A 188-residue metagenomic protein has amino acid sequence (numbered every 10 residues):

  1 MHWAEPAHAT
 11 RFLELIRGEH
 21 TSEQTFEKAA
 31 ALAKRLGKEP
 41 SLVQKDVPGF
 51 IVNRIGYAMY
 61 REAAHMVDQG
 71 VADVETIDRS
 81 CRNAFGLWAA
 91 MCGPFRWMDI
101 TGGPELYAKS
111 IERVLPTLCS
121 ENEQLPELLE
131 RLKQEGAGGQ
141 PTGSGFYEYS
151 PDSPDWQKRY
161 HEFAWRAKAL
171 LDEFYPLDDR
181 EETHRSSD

Functional and structural regions predicted by a protein language model:
M1-N53: Rossmann-fold dinucleotide-binding core
H8-F12, M59, M91: N-terminal alpha-helical segment
L32, H65-M66, R131: Residues within well-ordered alpha helices
K38-L42, Q69, V74-D188: NAD(P)-dependent Rossmann-like dehydrogenase/reductase catalytic/cofactor-binding core
G56-E62: Structural/interface elements that position substrates and couple domains in central-metabolism enzymes
Y57, V67-Q69: AAA+ ATPase "lid" subdomain C-terminal helix
